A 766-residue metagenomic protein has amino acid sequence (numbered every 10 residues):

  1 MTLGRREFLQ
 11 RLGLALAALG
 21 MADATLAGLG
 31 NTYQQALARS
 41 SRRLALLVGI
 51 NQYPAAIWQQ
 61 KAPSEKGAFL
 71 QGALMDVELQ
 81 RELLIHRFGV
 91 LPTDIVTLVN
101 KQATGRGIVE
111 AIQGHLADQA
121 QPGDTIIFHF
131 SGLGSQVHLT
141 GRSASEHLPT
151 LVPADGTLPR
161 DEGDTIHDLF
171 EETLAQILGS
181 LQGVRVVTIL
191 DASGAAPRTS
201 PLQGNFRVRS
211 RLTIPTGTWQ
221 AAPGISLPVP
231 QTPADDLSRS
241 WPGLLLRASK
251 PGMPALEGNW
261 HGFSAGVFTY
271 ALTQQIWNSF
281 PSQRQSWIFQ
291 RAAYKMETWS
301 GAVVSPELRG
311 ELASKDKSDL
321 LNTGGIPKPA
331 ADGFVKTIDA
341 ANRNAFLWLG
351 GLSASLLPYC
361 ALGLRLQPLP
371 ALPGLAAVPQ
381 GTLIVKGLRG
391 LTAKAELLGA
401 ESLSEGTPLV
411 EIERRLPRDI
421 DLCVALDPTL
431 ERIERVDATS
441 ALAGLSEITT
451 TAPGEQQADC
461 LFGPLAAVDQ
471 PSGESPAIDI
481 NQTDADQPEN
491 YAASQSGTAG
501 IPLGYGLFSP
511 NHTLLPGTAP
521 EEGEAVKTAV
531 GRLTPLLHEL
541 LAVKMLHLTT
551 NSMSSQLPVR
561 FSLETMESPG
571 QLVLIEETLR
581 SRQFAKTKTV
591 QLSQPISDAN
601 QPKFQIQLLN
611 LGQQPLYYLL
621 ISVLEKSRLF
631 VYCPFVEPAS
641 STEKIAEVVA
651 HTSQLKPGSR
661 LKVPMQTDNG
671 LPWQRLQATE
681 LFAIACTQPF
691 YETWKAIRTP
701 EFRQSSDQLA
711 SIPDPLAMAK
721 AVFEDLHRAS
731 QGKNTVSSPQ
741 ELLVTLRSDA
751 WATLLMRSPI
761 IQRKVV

Functional and structural regions predicted by a protein language model:
L3, E7-R11, D23-Y33, F69 (+4 more regions): Functional beta-strand-loop-alpha-helix junction segments that form "active/interaction loops" within catalytic
D23-A62: C-terminal segment of N-terminal export signals and the immediately downstream linker at the start of the mature
A27-G30, R42, G105-Q203, I288: Caspase-like (clan CD) cysteine peptidase catalytic core
N31-A38, A45, A234-W241, S279-F346 (+2 more regions): Caspase-like cysteine protease fold
G49, V99, G163, H167-E171 (+3 more regions): Active-site-proximal C-terminal subdomain of hydrolase catalytic domains
A55-E78, N259-F263: Glycine- and acidic-residue-enriched helix-capping/strand-helix junction motifs
L362-P417: Beta-strand/loop-dominated core regions that host nucleotide or nucleotide-derived cofactor-binding catalytic loops
I501-Q605, L609-L619, V623-V766: Secretory-pathway glycoprotein ectodomains that are cysteine- and/or Ser/Thr/Pro-rich
